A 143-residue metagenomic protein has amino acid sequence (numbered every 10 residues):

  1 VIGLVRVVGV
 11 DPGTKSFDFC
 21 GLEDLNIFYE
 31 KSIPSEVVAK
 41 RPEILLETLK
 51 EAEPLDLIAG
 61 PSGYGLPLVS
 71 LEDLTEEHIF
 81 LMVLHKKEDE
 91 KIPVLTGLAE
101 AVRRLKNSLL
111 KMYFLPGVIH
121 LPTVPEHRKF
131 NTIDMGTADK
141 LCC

Functional and structural regions predicted by a protein language model:
V1-E30, P61: Gly/Thr-rich phosphate-binding beta-strand-loop-beta motif of the actin/hexokinase/Hsp70
V1-G9, V37-E43, E47, E51 (+1 more regions): Nucleotide/phosphate-binding catalytic cleft detector across ATP-hydrolyzing and phosphate-transferring enzymes
F28-K40: N-terminal beta-loop-helix "entrance" segment that forms/cooperates in small-molecule cofactor or anionic ligand
D56-L57: Structural motif
